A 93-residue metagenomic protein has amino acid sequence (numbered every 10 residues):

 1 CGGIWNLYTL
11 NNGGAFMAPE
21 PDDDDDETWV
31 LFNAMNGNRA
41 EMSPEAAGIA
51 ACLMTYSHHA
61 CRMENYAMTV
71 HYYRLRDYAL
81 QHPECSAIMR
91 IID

Functional and structural regions predicted by a protein language model:
C1-D26: Amphipathic, interaction-prone secondary-structure segments
D24-D93: Polybasic, proline/glycine-rich intrinsically disordered low-complexity segments
